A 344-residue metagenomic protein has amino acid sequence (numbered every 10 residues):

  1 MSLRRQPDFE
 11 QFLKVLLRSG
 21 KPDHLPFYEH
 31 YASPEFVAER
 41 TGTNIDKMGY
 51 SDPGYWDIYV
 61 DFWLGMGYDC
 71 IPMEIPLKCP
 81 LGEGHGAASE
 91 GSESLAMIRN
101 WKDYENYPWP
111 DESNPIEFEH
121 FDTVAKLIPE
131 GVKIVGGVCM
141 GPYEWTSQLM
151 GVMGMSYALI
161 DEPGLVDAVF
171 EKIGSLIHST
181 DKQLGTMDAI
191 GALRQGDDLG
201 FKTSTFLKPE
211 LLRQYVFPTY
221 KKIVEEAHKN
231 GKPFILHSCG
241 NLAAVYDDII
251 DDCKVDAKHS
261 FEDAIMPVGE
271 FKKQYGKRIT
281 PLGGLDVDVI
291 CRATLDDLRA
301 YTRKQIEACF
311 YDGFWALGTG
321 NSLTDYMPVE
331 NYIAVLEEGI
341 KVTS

Functional and structural regions predicted by a protein language model:
M1-V37, T41-M48, D52-I58, D69-M73 (+2 more regions): Active-site loop segments of alpha/beta catalytic cores
P76-E83: Conserved alpha-helical segments that form or flank metal/cofactor-binding pockets of metalloenzymes
